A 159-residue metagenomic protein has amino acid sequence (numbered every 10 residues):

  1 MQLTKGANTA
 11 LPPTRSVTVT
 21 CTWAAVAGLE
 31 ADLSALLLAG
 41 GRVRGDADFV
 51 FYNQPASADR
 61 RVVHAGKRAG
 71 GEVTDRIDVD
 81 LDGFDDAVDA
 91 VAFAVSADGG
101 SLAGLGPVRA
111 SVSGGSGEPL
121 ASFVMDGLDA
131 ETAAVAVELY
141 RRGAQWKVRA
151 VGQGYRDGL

Functional and structural regions predicted by a protein language model:
M1-L159: Intrinsic-disorder/low-complexity signal
